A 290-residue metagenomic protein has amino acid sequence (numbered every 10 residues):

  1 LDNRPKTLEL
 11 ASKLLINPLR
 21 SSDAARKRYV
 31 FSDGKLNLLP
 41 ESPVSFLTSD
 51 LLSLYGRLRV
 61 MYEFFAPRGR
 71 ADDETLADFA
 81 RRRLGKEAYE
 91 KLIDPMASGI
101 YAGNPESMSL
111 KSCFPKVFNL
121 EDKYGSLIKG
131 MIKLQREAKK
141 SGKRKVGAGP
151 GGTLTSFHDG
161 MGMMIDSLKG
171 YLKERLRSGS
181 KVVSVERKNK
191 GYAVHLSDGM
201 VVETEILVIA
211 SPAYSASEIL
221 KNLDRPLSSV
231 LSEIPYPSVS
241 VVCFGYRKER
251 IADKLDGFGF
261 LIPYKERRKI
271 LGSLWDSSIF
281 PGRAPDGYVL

Functional and structural regions predicted by a protein language model:
L1-R4, R70, H158, R267: Short, solvent-exposed loop/helix junctions and linker helices that flank or host conserved functional motifs
L1-R68: Dinucleotide-binding Rossmann-like beta1-alpha1 core, especially the glycine-rich loop that anchors the ADP
R4, A11, I93, L220-D224: Short, flexible helix/strand-to-coil boundary loops that buttress conserved ligand/catalytic motifs in alpha/beta
P5-K6, P95, Y214: Alpha-helix/helix-capping structural signal
T7-L8, I165, I270: A general structural signal for well-ordered alpha-helical segments in protein cores
P18-R20, K86-I93, S228-S232: Short, surface-exposed acidic
R59-V185: Active-site/ligand-binding neighborhood in enzyme catalytic cores
S178-V289: Mid-domain catalytic core of redox enzymes that form a hydrophobic substrate pocket/lid adjacent to a catalytic redox
